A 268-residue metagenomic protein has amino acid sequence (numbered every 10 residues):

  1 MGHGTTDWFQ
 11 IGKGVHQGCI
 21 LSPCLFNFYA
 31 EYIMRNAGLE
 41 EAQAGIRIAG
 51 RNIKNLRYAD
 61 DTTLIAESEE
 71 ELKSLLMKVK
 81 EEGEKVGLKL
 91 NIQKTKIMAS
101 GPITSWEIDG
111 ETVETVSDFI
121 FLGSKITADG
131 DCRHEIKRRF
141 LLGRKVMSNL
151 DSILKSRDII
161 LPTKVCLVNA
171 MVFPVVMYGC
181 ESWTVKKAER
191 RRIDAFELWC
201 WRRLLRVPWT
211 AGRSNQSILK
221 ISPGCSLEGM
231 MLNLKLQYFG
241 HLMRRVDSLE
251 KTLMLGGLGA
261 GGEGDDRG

Functional and structural regions predicted by a protein language model:
M1-G268: Short linear motifs embedded in intrinsically disordered, charge-biased segments
